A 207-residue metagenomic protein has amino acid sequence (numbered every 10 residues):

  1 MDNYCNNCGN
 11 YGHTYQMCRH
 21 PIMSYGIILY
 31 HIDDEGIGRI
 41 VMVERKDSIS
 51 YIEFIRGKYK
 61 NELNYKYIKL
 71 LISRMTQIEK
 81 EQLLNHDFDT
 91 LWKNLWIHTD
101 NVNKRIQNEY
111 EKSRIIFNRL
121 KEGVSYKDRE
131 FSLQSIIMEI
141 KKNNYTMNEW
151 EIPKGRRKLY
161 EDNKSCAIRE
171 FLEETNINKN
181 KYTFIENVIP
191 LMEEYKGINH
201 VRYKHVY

Functional and structural regions predicted by a protein language model:
M1-M23: A short, cysteine/histidine-rich metal-binding "knuckle" motif
M17-R19, K141, K196-N199: Short consensus segments that form the blades of beta-propeller domains, in both extracellular/periplasmic
Y25-L29: Short beta-strand scaffold segments in enzyme catalytic cores
H31-D34, K46: Short loop segments at secondary-structure junctions
D34-G36, N143-Y145, N199-V201: Extracellular/periplasmic catalytic domains that process cell-envelope and extracellular macromolecules
G38-R169, E173: Conserved Nudix-box catalytic region and its N-terminal flanking loop in Nudix hydrolases and closely related
N178-V188: A short coil-to-beta-strand element that immediately follows conserved catalytic motifs
V188-Y207: Active-site-adjacent beta-strand/loop module that shapes the phosphate/pyrophosphate-binding cleft
